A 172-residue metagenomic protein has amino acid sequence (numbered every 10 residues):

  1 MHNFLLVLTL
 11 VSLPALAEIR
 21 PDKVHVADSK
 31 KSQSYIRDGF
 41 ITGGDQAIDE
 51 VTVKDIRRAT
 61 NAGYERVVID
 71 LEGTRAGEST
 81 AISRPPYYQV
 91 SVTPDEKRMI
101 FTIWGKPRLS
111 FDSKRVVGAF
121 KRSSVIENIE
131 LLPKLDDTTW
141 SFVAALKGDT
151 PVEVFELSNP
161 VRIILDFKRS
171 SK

Functional and structural regions predicted by a protein language model:
M1-L8: Sec-dependent signal peptide recognition, specifically the positively charged N-region followed immediately by
L8-T9, K172: A ubiquitous, low-specificity "background" feature that marks scattered single residues across proteins without
S12-P14: N-terminal signal peptide c-region/cleavage motif recognized by signal peptidases
E18-K172: Short linear recognition/processing motifs and adjacent strand/loop elements at protein termini and domain edges
